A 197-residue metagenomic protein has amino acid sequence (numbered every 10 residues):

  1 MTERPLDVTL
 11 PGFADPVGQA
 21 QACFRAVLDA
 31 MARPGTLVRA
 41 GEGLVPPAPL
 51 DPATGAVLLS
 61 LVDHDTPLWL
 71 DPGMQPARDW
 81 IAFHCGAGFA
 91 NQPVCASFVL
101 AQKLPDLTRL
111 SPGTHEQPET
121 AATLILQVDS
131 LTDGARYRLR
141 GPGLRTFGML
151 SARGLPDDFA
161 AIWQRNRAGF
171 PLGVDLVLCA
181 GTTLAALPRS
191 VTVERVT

Functional and structural regions predicted by a protein language model:
M1-P67, D71-G73, F83-C85, T182-T183 (+1 more regions): N-terminal, charge-rich interaction modules
D65-T66, Q75-T197: Internal, well-folded beta-alpha domain core
